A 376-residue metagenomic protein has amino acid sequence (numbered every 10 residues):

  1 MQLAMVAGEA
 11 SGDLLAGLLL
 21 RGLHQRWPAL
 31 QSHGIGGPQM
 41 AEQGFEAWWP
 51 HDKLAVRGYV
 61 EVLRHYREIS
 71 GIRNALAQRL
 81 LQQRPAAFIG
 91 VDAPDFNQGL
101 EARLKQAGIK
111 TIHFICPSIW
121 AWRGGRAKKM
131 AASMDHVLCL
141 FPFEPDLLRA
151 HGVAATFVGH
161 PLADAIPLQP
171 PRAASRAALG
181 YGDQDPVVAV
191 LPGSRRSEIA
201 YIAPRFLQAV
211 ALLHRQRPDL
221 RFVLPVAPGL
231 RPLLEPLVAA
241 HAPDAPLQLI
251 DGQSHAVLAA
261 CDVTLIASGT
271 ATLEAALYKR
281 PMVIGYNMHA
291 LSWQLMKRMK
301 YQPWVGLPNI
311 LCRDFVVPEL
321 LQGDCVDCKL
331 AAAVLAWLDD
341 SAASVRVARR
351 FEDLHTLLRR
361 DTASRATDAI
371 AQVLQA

Functional and structural regions predicted by a protein language model:
M1-A376: Nucleotide-activated sugar donor-binding and catalytic core shared by glycosyltransferases and related lipid-linked
